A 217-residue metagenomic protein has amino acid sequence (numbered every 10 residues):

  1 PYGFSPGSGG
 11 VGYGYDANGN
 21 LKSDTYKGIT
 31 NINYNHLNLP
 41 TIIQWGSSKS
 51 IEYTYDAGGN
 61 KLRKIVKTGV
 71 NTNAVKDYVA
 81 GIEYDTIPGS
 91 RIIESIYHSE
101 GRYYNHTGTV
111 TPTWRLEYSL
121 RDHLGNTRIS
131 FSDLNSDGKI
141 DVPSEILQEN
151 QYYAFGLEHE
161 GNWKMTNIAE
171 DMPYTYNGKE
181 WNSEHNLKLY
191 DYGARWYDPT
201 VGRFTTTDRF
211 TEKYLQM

Functional and structural regions predicted by a protein language model:
P1-Y2, N105, R128, R203: Right-handed beta-helix
Y2-Y34: Extracellular repeat-rich scaffold modules on cell surfaces
Y26-G28, S47, L124, W196: Short loop/turn positions at the edges of beta-strands in beta-sheet-rich folds
N33-L189: Short secondary-structure transition motifs
E145-G161, E170, R195, P199-M217: Short turn/helix-capping motifs enriched in Asx and small/polar residues
